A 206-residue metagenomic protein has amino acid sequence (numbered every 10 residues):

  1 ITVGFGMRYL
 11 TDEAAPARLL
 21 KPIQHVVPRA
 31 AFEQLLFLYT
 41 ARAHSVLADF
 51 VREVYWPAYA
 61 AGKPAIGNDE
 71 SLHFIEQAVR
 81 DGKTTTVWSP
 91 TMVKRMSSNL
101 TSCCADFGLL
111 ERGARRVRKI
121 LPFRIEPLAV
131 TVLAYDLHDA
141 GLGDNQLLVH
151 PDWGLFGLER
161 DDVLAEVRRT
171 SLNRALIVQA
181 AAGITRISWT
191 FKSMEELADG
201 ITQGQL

Functional and structural regions predicted by a protein language model:
I1-P57, I66, G204-L206: Eukaryotic partner-binding/assembly regions in large regulatory complexes
L47-V51, N68, S97, P127-T131: Short, leucine-enriched amphipathic alpha-helices that occur as contiguous helical runs
V54, A78-G82, F107, E111: A short secondary-structure junction motif
A60: Acyl-donor binding region in acyl/amide transferases
A65-K83: DNA-recognition alpha helix
T85-I120: A contiguous pocket-lining binding segment that forms or flanks enzyme active sites
A105, E111-M194: Accessory, usually C-terminal, subdomains that scaffold auxiliary metal cofactors
F191-L206: Low-complexity, glycine/alanine/valine/leucine- and proline-rich hydrophobic stretches
